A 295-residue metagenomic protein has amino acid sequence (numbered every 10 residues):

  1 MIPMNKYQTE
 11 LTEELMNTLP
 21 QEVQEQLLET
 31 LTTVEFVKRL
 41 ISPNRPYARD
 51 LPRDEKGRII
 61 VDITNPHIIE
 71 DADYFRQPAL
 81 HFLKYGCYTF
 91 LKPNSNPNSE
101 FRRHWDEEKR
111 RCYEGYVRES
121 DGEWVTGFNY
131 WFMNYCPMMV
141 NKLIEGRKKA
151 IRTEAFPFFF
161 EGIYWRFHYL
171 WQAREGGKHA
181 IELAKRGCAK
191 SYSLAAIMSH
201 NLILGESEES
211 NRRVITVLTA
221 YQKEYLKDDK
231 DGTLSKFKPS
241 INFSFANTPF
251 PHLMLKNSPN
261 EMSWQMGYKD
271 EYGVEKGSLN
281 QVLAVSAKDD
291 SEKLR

Functional and structural regions predicted by a protein language model:
M1-R295: Phosphate/NTP-binding elements of NTP-utilizing enzymes
